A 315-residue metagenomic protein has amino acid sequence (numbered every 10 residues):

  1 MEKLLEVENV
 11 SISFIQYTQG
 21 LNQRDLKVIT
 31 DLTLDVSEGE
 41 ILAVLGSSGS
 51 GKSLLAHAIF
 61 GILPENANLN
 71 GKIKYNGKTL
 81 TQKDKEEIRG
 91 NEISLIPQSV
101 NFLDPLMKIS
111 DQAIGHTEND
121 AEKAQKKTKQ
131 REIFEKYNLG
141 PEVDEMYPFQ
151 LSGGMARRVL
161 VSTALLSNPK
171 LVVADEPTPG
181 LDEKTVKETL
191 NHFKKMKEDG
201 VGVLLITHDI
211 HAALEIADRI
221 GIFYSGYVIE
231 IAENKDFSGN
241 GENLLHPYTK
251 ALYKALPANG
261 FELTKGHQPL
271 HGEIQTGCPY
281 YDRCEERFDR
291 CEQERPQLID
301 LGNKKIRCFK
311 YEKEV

Functional and structural regions predicted by a protein language model:
M1-N240, I306, E314-V315: ABC transporter nucleotide-binding domains
E233-V315: Short catalytic/signature loops enriched in Gly
